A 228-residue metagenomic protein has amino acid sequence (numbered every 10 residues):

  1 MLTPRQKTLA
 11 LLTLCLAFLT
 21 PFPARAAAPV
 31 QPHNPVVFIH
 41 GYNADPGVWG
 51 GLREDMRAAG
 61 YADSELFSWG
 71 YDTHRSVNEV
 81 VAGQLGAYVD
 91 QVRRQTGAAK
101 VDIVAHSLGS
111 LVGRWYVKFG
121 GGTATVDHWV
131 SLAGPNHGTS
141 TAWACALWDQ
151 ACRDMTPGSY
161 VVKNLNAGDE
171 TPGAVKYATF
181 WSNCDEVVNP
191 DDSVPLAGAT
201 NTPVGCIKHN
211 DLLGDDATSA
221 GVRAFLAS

Functional and structural regions predicted by a protein language model:
L2-L11: Bacterial N-terminal signal peptides that target proteins for export
A10-T20: Bacterial N-terminal signal peptides
F22-A26: Sec/Tat signal peptide C-region and signal peptidase I cleavage site
P29-S68: Short, surface-exposed "cap/lid" segments of acyl-processing enzymes
V30-Q31, G121-T125, G168-A174, P195-A197: Short, conserved loop/helix-junction motifs that constitute active-site signature segments in enzyme catalytic cores
V37-H40, Y61-D63, S68-W69, N78-G168: Serine-dependent carboxylesterase/thioesterase catalytic core of lipase-like alpha/beta-hydrolase/SGNH enzymes
N43-G47, H74-E79: Acidic-and-aromatic substrate-binding clefts and catalytic sites of carbohydrate-active enzymes
E170-S228: C-terminal catalytic-base region of ester-bond hydrolases, centering on the histidine of the charge-relay
